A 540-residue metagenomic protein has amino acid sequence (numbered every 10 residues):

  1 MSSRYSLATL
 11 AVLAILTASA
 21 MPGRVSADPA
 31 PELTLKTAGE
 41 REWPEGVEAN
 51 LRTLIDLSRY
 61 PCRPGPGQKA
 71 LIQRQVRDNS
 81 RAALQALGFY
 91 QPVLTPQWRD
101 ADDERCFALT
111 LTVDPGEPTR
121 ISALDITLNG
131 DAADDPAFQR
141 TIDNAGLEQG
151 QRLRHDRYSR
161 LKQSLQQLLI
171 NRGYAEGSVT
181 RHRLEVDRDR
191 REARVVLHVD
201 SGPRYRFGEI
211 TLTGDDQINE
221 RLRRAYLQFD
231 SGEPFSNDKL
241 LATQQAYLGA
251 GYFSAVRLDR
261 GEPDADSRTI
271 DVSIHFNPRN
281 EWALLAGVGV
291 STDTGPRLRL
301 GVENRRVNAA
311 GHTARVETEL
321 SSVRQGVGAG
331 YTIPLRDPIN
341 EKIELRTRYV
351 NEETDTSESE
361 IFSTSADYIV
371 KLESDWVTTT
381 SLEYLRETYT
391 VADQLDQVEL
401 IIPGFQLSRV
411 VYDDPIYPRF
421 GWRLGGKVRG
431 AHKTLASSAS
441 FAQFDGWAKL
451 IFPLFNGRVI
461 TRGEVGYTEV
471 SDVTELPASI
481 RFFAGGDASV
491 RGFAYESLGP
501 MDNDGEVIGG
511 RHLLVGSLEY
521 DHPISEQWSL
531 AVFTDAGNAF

Functional and structural regions predicted by a protein language model:
M1-Y5: Positively charged n-region of N-terminal signal peptides that target proteins for export
A8-A20: Bacterial N-terminal signal peptides
A20-A27: Boundary at the C-terminal end of the N-terminal hydrophobic targeting segment
A27-A49, L57-T292, P296, G301 (+4 more regions): Periplasmic polypeptide-binding modules associated with outer-membrane biogenesis and secretion
D131-R140, S236-G425, V459, A488-G492 (+1 more regions): Gram-negative/organellar outer-membrane beta-barrel architecture
L227, T347-Y349, V428-G430: Short, histidine-centered active-site or binding-site loop motifs used for metal coordination, general acid-base
G249, T390-D396, L400-F540: C-terminal outer-membrane beta-barrel translocator/porin domains of Gram-negative envelope proteins and their
